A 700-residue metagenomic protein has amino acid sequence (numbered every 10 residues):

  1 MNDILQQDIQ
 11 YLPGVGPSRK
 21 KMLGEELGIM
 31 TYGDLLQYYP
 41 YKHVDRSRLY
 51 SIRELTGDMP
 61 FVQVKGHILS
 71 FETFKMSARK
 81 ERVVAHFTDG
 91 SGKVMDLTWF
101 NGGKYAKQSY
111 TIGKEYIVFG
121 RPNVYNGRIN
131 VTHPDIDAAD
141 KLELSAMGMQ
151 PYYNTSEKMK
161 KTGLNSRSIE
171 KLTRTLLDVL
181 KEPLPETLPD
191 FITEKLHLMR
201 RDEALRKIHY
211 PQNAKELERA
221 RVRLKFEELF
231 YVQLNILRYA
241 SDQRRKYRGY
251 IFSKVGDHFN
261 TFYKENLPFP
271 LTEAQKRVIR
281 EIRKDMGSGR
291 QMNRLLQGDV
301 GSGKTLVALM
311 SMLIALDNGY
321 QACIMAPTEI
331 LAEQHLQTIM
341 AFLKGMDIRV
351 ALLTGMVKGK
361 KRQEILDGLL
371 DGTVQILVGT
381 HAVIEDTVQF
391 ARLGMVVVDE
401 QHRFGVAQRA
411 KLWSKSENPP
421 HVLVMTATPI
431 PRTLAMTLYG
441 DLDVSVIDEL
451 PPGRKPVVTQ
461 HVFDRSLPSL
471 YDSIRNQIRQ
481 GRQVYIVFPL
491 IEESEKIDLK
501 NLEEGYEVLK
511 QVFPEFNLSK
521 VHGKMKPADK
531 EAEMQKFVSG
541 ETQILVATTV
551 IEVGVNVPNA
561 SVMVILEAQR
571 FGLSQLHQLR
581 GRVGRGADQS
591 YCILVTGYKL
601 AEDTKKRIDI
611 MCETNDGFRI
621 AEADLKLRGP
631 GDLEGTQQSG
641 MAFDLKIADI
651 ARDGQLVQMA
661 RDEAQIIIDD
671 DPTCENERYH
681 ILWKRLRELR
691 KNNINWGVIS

Functional and structural regions predicted by a protein language model:
M1-P13, E25, V232, D242: Long, highly charged, low-complexity intrinsically disordered interaction regions that mediate electrostatic DNA/RNA
Y38-K65, L69: OB-fold nucleic-acid-binding modules
F74-N266: Upstream accessory/linker segments immediately N-terminal to the RecA-like ATPase cores of bacterial MutS and a subset
N130-K141, K411-W413, V424, T433-A435 (+7 more regions): N-terminal cationic and glycine-rich segments that engage phosphates or anionic surfaces
F269-I279: N-terminal pre-Walker A segment at the start of P-loop NTPase domains
R277-R280, Q291-D609, T673: Inter-lobe coupling/hinge segments of SF2-like helicase ATPases
M534-I544, I551-P558, M563-L566, G581 (+3 more regions): Accessory helical-bundle/CTD segments and flexible terminal tails appended to RecA-like ATPase motors
